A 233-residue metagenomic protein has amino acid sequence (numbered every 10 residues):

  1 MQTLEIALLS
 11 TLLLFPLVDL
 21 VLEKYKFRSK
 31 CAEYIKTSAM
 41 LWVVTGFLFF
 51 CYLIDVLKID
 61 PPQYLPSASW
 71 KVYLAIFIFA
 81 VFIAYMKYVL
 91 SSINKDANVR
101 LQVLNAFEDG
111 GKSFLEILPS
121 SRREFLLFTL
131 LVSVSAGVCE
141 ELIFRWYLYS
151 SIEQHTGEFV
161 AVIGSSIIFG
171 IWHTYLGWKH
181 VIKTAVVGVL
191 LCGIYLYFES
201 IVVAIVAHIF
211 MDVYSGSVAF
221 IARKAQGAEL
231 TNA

Functional and structural regions predicted by a protein language model:
M1-L74, V160, G216-A233: N-terminal, membrane-interfacial amphipathic/helix-forming hydrophobic leader that caps and precedes the first
L8-P16, L41-G46, Y73-A84, T129 (+6 more regions): Alpha-helical transmembrane spans of integral membrane proteins, capturing the lipid-embedded, hydrophobic core of TM
D19, F47-D55, I83-K87, F169 (+4 more regions): Structural signal for membrane-spanning alpha-helices in multi-pass inner-membrane proteins, emphasizing helix cores
D19-E23, Y88-S92, W146, S150: Short helix-terminus and kink motifs of transmembrane alpha helices, predominantly at the cytoplasmic interface
A32-A39, N98-R100, V181-V187: Cytoplasmic-side transmembrane-helix entry/capping segments in multi-pass membrane proteins
S38-L48, N105-K112, V187-E199: Small-residue-rich segments of transmembrane alpha-helices in multi-pass membrane proteins, especially helix faces
D55-S135, Q154, A225-N232: Juxtamembrane helix-loop-helix connectors linking adjacent transmembrane helices in multi-pass membrane enzymes
S113-A233: Transmembrane helix-loop-helix hairpins at the membrane interface of multi-pass integral membrane proteins
